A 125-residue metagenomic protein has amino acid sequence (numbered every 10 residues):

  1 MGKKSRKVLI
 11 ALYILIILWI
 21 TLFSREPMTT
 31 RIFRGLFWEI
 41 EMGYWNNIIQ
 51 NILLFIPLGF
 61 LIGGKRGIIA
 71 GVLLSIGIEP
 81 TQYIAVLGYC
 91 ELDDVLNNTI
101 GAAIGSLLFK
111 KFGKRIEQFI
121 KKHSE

Functional and structural regions predicted by a protein language model:
M1-L92, T99, A103-E125: Bulky hydrophobic segments
